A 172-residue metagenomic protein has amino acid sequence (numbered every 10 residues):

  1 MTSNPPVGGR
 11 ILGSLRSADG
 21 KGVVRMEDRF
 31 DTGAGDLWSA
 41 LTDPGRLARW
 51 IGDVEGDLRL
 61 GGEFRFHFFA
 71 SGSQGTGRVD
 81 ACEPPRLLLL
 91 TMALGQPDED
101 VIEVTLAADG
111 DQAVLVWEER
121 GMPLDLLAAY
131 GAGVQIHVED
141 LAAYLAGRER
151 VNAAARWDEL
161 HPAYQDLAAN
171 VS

Functional and structural regions predicted by a protein language model:
M1-G8, G121-S172: A conserved amphipathic terminal alpha-helix motif
M1-V54: Hydrophobic ligand-binding cavity/cleft-lining segments
L15-K21, L58-L60, A81-E83, A107-G110: Short, ordered beta-strand-loop transition motifs
K21-E27, E63, Q74, L87 (+2 more regions): Intrinsic-disorder/low-complexity, polar/charged segments enriched in Ser/Thr/Lys/Arg/Asp/Glu/Gln
V23, T91-L145: Beta-strand/loop substructures that line and gate deep hydrophobic ligand-binding cavities in soluble
R29, G35, A48-L94: Glycine-rich portal/gate segments that line the openings of hydrophobic small-molecule binding cavities
G35, S39, A81, D109-D111 (+1 more regions): Replace "anionic and nucleotidyl ligands
T42-D43, P84, A143-A146: Residues at helix-coil transition
